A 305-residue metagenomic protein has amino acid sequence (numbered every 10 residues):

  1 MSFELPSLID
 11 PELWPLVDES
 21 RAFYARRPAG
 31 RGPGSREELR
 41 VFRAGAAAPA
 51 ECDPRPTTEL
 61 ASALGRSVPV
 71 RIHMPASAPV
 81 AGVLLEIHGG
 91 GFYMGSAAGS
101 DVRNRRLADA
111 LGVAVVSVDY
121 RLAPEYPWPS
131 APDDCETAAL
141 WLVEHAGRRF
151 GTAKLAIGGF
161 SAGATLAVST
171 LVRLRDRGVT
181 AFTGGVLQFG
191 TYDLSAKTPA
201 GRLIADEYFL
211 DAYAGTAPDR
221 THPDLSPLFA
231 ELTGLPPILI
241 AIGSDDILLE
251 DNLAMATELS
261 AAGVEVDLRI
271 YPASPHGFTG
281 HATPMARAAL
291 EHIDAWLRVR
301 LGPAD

Functional and structural regions predicted by a protein language model:
M1-P75, L301, D305: A glycine/proline-hinged amphipathic helix-loop "lid/cap" segment that gates access to hydrophobic ligand pockets
V80-G90: Short beta-strand element of the alpha/beta-hydrolase
A98-S117: Short amphipathic alpha-helix adjacent to the substrate-entry channel of hydrolases
Y126-A146, I293: Alpha/beta-hydrolase active-site loop
R148-S161: Alpha/beta-hydrolase fold nucleophile elbow
V172-R220: Hydrolase active-site cap/lid region
I240-I242: Short beta-strand/loop motif that positions the catalytic acidic residue of the alpha/beta-hydrolase fold
T283-D305: Catalytic active-site module of serine/aspartate enzymes centered on a nucleophile-bearing elbow/loop
